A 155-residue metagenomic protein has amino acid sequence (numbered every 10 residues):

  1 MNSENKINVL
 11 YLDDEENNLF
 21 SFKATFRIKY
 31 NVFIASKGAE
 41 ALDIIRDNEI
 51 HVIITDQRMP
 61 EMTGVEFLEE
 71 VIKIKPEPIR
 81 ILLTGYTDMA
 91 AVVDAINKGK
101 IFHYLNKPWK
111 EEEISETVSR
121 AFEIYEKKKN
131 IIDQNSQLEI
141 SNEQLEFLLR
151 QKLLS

Functional and structural regions predicted by a protein language model:
E4-N17, S21-F26, I53-I54: Conserved acidic segment of CheY-like receiver
I34-D43, G64: Helix N-cap/capping motif at the beta->alpha junctions
R46-N48, V71-E77, K98-G99: Conserved phosphotransfer cores of two-component systems
M59: Receiver (REC) domain active-site loop signature in two-component systems and cognate sites in sensor histidine kinases
E66, K73, T87-Y104: Alpha4 helix (beta4-alpha4-beta5 surface) of REC/receiver domains from two-component response regulators
D88-A90, W109-V118, F122: C-terminal output helix
D133-S155: C-terminal output/effector regions of signal-responsive regulators
